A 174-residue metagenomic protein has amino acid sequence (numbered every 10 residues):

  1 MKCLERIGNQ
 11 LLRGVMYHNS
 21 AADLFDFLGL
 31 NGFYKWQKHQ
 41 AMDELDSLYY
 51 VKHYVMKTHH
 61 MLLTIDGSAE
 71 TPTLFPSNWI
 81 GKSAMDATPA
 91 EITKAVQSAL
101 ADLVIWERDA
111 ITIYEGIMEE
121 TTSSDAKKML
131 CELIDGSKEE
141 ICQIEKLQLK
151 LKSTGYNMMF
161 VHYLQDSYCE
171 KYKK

Functional and structural regions predicted by a protein language model:
M1-K174: Iron-associated oxidoreductase/ferritin-like identity signal
